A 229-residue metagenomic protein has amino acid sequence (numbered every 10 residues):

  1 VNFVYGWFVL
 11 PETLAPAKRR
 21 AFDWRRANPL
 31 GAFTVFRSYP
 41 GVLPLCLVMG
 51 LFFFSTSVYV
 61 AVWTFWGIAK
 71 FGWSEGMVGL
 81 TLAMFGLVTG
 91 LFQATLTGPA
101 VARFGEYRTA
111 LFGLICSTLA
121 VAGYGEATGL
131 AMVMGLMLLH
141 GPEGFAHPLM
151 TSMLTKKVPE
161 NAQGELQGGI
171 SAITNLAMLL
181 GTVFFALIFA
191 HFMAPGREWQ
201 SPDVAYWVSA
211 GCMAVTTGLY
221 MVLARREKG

Functional and structural regions predicted by a protein language model:
F3-V9, W207-G229: Multi-pass alpha-helical transporter architecture, strongest for 12-TM Major Facilitator/SLC carriers used
P11-L47: Juxtamembrane intracellular "pre-TM" segments in multi-pass secondary transporters
A61-V78: Short amphipathic helix-loop junctions that connect adjacent transmembrane helices in Major Facilitator Superfamily/SLC
F92-E106, F189: Helix-to-loop junctions at the C-terminal end of transmembrane segments in multipass secondary transporters
R108-G123: Structural signature of the two symmetry-related core transmembrane helices
G123-L136, A146: Helix-loop junctions at membrane interfaces in 12-TM secondary transporters
F145-P159: Intracellular juxtamembrane helix-capping segments at the cytosolic ends of symmetry-related transmembrane helices
L187-M213: A membrane-interface helix-boundary motif in multi-pass transporters
